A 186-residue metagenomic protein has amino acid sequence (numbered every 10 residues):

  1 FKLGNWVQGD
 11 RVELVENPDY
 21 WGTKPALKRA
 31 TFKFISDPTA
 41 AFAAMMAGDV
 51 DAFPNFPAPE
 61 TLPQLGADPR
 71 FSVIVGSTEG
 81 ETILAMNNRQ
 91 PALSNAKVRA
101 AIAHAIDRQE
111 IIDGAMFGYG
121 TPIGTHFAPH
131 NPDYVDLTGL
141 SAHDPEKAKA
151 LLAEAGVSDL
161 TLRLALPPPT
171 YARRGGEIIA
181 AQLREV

Functional and structural regions predicted by a protein language model:
F1-K2, V12-E13, K28-F34, A52 (+1 more regions): Short, well-ordered beta-strand elements
F1-R29, P145-E146, A150: Gly/Pro-rich hinge or "lid" segments in bacterial periplasmic/extracellular proteins
Q8, I35-A40, A47, N55-P59 (+4 more regions): Soluble non-cytosolic domains of exported or imported proteins
L14-V15, R174-V186: Short, polar/charged alpha-helical segment
N17-P63, A180-Q182: Ligand-site clamp/hinge motif
L27-R29, A44-A47, A67, E79-I123 (+2 more regions): Alpha-helical secondary-structure segments
L62-V75: Ligand-binding "clamshell"
T121-E154, Y171-R174: Structural transition elements
